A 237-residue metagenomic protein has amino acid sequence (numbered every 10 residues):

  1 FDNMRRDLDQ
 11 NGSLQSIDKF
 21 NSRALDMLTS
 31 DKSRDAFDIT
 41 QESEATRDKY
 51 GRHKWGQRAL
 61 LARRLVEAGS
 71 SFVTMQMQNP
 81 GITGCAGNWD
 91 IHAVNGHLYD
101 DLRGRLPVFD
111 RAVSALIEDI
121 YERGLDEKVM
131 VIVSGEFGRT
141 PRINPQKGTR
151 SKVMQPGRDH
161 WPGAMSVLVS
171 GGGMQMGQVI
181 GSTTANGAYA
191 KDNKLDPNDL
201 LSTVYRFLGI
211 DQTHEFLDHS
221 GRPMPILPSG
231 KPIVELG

Functional and structural regions predicted by a protein language model:
F1-G237: Ligand-binding pockets and gating/stacking loops
